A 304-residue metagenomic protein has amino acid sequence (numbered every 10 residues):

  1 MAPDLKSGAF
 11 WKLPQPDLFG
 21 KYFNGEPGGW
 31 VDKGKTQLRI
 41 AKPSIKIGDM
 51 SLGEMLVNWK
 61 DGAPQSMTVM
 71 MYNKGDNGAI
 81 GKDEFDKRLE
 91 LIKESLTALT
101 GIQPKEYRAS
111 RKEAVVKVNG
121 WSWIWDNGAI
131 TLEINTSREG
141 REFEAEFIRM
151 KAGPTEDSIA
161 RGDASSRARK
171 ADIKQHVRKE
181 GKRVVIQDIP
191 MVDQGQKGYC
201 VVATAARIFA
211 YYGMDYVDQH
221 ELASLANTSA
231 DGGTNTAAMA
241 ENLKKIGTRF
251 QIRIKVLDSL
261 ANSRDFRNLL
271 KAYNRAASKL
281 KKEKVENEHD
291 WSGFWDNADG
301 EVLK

Functional and structural regions predicted by a protein language model:
M1-P3, L13-E90, E106-A171: Amphipathic N-proximal alpha-helical interface segments
L5, G101, V115-N119, S137 (+3 more regions): Generic detection of intrinsically disordered/low-complexity segments and helix-coil linkers/edges
K6, Q15-L18, N262, L269: A general marker of short, structured functional hotspots
T36-Q37, S44-G53, N73-S95, L99 (+2 more regions): Conserved active-site-adjacent core of cysteine acyl-enzyme catalytic domains
G101, I130-I134, A205: Residue-level marker of positions within ordered structural domains that often coincide with functionally constrained
F147, E156, L222-A223, S278: Short, surface-exposed linear patches
H176-A237, N242, I246-G247: Active-site nucleophile-adjacent alpha helix/oxyanion-hole segment immediately C-terminal to the catalytic cysteine
